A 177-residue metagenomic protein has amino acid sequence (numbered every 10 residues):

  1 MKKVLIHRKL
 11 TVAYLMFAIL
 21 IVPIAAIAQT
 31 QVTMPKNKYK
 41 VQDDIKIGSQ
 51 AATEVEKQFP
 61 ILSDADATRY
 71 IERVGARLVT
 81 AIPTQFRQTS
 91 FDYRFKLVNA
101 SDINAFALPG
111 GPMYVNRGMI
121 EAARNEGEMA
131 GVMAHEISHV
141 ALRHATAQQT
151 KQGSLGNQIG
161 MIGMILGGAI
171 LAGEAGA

Functional and structural regions predicted by a protein language model:
M1-R8: N-terminal secretory signal peptides that target proteins for export/translocation
A13-P23: Bacterial N-terminal signal peptides
Y14, A26-A177: A Zn2+-metalloprotease active-site environment signal
